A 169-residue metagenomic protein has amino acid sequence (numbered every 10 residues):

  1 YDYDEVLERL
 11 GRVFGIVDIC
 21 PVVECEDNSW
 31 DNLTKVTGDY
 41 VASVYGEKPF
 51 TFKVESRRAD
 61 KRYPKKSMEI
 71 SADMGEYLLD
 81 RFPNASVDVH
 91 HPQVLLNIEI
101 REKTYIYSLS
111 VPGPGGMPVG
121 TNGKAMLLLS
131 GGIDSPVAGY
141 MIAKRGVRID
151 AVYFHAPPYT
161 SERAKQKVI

Functional and structural regions predicted by a protein language model:
Y1-M126, Y140-K167: RNA-binding accessory domains that recognize and position tRNA/RNA substrates
S130: Phosphate/diphosphate-binding glycine-rich loops and adjacent basic-rich segments that engage nucleotide
D134-G139: Short glycine/serine/threonine-rich phosphate/pyrophosphate-binding segments that cradle anionic phosphate groups
